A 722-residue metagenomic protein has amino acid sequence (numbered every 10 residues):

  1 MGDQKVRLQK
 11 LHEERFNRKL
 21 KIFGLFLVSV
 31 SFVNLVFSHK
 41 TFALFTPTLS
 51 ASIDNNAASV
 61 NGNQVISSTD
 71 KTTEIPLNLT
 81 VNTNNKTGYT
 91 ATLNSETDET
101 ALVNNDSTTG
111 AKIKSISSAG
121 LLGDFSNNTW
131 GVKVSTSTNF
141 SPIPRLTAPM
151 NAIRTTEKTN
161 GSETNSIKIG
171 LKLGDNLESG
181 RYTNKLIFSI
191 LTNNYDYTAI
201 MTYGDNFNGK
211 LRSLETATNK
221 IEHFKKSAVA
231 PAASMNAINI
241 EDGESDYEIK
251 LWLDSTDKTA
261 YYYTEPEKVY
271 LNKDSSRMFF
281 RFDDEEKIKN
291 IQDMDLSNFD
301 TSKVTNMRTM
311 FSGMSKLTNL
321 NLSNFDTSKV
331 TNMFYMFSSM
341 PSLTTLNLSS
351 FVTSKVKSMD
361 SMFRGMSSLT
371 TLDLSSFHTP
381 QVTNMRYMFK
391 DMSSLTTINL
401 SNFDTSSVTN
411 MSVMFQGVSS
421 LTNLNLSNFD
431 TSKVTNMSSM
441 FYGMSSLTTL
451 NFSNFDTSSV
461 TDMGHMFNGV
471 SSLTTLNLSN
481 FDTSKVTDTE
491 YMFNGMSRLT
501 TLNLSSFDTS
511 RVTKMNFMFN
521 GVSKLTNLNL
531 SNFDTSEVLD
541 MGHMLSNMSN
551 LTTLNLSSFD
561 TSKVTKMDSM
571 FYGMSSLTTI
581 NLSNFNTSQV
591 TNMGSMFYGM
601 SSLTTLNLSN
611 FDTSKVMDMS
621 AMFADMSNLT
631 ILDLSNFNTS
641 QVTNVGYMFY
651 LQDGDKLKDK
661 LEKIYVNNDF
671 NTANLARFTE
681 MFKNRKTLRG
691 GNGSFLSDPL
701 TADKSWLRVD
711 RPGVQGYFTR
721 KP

Functional and structural regions predicted by a protein language model:
M1, K21-I22, L77-G88, T159-S162 (+3 more regions): Short, surface-exposed loop and linker segments with low hydrophobicity and enrichment for Pro/Ser/Thr
M1-L44: Sec-dependent, cleavable N-terminal signal peptides
N17-K19, G62-V65, E74, T159-N160 (+5 more regions): Short secondary-structure boundary micro-motifs
K21-G24, I53, F682: Low-complexity, intrinsically disordered regulatory segments enriched in Pro/Ser/Thr and acidic residues
S29, L77, K172, Y261-T264 (+1 more regions): Residues at structural and domain junctions
F42-D196: Signature of Gram-negative chaperone-usher
Y195-P722: Negatively charged
